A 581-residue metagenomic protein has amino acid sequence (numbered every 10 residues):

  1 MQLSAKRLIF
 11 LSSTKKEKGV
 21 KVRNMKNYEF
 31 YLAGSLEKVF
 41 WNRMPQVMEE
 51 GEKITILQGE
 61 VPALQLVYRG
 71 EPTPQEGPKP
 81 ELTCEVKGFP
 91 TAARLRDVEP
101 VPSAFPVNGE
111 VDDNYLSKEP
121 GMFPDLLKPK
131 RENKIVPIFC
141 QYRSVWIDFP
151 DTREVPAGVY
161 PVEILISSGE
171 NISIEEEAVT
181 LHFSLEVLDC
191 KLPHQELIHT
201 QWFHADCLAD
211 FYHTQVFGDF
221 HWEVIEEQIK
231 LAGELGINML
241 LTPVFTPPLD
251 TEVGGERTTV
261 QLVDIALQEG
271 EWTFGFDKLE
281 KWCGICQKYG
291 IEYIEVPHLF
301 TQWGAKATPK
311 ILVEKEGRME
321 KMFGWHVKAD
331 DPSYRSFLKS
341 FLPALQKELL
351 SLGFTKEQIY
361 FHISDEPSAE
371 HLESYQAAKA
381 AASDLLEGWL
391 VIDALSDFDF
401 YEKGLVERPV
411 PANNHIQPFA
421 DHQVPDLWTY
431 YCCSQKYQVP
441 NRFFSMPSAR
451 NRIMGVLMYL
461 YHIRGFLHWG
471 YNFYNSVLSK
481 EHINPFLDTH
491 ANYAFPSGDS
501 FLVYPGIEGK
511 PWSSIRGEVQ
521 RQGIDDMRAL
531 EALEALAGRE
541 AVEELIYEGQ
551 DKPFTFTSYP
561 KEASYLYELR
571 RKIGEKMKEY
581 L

Functional and structural regions predicted by a protein language model:
K26-M48, P72-I147: Surface-exposed binding patches on compact interaction domains or structured appendages
G51-G70: Contiguous beta-strand segments within globular domains
Q141, P156-V162: A glycine-anchored, Pro-Gly-centered beta-turn/N-cap motif
I147-P156: Extracellular/luminal low-complexity segments enriched in Ser/Thr/Pro
F149-P150, P161-E163, S167-S168, V179-L385 (+2 more regions): Aromatic-lined carbohydrate-binding surfaces of glycoside hydrolases
G169-I174: Short, solvent-exposed loop/turn segments at the edges of extracellular beta-sandwich modules
H326-D330, Y334, L338-L372, A381-L395 (+1 more regions): Catalytic domains of carbohydrate-active enzymes that cleave complex glycans
R408-H490: Catalytic-core region of carbohydrate-active enzymes that cleave or remodel glycosidic bonds
